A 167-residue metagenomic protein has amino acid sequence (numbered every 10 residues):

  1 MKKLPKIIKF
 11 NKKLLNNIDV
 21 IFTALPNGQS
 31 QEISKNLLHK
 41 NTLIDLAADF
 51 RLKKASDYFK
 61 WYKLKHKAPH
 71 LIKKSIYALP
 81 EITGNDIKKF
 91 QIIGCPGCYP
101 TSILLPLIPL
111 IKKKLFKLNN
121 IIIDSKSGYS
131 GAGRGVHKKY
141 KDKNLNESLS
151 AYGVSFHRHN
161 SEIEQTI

Functional and structural regions predicted by a protein language model:
M1-V154: N-terminal Rossmann-like NAD(P) cofactor-binding subdomain of oxidoreductases, focused on the glycine-rich
V154-I167: Oxyanion-binding "anion nests"
